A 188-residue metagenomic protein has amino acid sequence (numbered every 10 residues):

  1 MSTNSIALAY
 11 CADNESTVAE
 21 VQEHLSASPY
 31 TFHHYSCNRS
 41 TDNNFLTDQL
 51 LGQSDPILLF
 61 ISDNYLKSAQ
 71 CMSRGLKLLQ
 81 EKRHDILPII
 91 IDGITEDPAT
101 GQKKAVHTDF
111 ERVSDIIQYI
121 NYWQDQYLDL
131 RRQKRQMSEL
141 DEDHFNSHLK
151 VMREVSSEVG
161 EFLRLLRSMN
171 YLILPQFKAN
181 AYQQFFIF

Functional and structural regions predicted by a protein language model:
M1-A7, A12-H24, G93-F188: C-terminal interaction surface of TIR/SEFIR-family domains
M1-L59, L79-H84, K178-F188: Conserved N-terminal substructure of TIR/SEFIR domains
D13, R39, N64-L66, I94: Conserved beta-strand elements of beta-rich interaction domains across eukaryotes, especially beta-propellers
N44, Q70, P98: Short Asp/Glu-rich motifs
F60-D63, S168: General structural signal for alpha-helix termini and helix-helix connectors
D63-H84: Conserved TIR/SEFIR loop-to-helix hotspot centered on a Trp-containing motif with a nearby acidic residue
D63-N64, D85, I89-P98: Short beta-alpha junction loops
